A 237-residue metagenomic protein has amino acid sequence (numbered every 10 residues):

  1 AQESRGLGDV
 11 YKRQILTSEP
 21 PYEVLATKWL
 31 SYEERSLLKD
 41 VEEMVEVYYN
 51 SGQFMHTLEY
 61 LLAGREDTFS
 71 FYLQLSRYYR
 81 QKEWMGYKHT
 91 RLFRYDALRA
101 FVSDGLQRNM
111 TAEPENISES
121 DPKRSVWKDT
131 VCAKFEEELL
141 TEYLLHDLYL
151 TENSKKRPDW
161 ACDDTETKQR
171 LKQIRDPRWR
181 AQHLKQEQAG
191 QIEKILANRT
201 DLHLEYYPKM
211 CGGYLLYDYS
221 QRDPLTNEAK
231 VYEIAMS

Functional and structural regions predicted by a protein language model:
A1-L7, Y11: Single conserved hydrophobic/aromatic residue that forms the stacking wall/gate of nucleotide- or nucleobase-binding
R5, P20-W29: Conserved strand-turn element in the central/C-terminal portion of the radical SAM core barrel that lines
K12-E19: Acidic, Ser/Thr-rich peripheral helices and adjacent loops at domain boundaries
S18, V24, L37-K39: N-terminal leader/targeting peptides and immediately adjacent processing regions
L30-D40: Generic recognition of stable, solvent-exposed alpha-helical segments in well-folded globular domains
D40-S237: Radical SAM enzyme core and accessory elements
